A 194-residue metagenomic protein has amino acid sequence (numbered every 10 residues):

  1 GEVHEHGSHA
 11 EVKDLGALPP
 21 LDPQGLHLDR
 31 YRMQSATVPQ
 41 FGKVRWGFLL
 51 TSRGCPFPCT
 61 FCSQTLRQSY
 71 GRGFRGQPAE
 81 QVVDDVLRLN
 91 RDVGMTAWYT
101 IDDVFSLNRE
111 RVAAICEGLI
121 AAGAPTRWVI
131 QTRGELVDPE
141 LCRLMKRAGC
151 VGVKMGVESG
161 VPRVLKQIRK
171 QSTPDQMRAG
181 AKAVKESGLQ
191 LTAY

Functional and structural regions predicted by a protein language model:
G1-P19: Glycine-rich beta-alpha loop elements in corrinoid/cobalamin-binding modules across cobalamin-dependent enzymes
P23-T192: Radical SAM [4Fe-4S] cluster-binding motif and immediate context
